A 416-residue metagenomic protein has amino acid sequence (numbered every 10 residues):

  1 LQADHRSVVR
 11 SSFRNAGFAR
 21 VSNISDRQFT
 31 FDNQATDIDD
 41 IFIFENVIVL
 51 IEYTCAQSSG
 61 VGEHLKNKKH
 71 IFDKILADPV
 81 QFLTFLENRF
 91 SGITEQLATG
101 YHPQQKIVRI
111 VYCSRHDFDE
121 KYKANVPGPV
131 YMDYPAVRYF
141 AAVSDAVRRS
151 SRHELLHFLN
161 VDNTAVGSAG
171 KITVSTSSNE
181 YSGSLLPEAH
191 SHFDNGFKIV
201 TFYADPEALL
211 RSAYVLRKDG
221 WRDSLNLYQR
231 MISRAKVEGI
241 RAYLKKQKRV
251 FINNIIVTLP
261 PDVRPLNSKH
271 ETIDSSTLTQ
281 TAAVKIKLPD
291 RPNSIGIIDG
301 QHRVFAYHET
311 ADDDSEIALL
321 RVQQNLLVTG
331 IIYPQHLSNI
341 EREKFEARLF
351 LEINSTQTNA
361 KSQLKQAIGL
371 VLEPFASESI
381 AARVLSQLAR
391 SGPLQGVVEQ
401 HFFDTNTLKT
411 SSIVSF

Functional and structural regions predicted by a protein language model:
L1-T173: Intrinsically disordered, low-complexity Ser/Thr/Pro/Gly-rich regulatory segments
D4-H5, I71, I232, K236 (+2 more regions): Short amphipathic alpha-helical segments
V8, S12, G239, Y243 (+1 more regions): Amphipathic alpha-helical segments that form well-ordered structural scaffolds and often line/cohere around active
D37, D312-F416: Solvent-exposed functional surfaces
F44, C55, L259-P261, D299-H302 (+2 more regions): Short, flexible loop/turn elements at secondary-structure junctions
H64-H70, H270-T272, H308-D314, A347: "Short basic amphipathic alpha-helical interaction patches in structured regions
E95-A98, H102, I107-V111, R115-N293 (+2 more regions): N-terminal leader or domain-start segments enriched in small/polar residues
I286-D313: A sequence-level detector for short glycine-anchored, His/Arg-bearing signature motifs that mark catalytic or binding
